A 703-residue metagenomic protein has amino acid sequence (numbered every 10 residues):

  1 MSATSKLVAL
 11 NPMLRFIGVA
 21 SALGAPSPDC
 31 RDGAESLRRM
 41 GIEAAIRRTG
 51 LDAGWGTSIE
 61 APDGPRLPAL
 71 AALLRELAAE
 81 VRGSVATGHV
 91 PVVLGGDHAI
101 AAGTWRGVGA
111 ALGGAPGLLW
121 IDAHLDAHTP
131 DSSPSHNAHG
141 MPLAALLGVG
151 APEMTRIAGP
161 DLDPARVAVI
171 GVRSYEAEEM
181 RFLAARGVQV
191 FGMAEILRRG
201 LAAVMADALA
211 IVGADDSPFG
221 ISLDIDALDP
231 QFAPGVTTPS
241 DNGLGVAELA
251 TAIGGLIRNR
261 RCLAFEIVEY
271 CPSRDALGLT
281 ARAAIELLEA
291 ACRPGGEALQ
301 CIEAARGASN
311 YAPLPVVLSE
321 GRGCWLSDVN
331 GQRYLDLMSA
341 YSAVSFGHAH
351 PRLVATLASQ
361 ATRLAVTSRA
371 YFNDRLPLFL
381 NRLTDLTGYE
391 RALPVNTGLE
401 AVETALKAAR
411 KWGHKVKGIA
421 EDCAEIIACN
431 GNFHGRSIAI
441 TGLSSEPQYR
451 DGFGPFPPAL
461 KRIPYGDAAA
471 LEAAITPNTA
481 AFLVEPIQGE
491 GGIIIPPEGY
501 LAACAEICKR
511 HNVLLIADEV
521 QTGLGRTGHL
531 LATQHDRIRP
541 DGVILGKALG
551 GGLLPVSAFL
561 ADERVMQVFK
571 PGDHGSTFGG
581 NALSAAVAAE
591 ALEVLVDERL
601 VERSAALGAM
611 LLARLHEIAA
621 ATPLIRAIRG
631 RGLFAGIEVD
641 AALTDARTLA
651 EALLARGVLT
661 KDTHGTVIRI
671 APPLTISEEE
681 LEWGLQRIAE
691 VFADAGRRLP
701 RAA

Functional and structural regions predicted by a protein language model:
T4-V92, G103-T104, A110-G113, Q189-G296 (+4 more regions): Catalytic cores of soluble, metal-dependent hydrolases
I17, G96, I121-A123, I170 (+7 more regions): Active-site flanking residues adjacent to catalytic metal/cofactor-binding acidic residues
R66, S133-P134, P234-N242, A343 (+2 more regions): Short glycine-enriched, charge-decorated loop/helix-capping segments at active-site entrances that position
V90-R156, N259-R260: Active-site histidine-anchored catalytic micro-motif
H136-A177, R199-A203, S444-Q448: Active-site glycine-rich loop that binds ribose-phosphate moieties when present
I157, R173-A194: Active-site-proximal loop/helix segment associated with metal-binding centers of metalloenzymes
A165, C262, R510-V513: A short helix->loop->beta-strand "cap" motif at the edges of active sites that frequently abuts
E297-A703: Conserved N-terminal phosphate-binding loop of PLP-dependent enzymes in the Aspartate aminotransferase
